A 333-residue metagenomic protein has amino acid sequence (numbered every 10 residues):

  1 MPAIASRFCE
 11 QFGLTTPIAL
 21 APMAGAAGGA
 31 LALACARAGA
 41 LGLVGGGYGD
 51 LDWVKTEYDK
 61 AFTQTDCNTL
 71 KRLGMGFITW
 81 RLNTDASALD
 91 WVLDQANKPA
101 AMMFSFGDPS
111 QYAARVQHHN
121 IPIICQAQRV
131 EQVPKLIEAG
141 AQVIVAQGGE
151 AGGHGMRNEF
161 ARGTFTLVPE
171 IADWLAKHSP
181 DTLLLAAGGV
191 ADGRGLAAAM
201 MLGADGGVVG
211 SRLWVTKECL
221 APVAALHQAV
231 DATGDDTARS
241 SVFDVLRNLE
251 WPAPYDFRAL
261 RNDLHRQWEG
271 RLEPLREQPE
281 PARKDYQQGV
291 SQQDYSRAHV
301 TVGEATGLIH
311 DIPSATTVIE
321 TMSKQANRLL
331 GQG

Functional and structural regions predicted by a protein language model:
M1-H178, L183: Active-site entrance/lid segments in N-terminal catalytic domains of soluble metabolic enzymes
E138, H154-L185, A191-G333: Conserved active-site-proximal phosphate/metal-binding subdomains
